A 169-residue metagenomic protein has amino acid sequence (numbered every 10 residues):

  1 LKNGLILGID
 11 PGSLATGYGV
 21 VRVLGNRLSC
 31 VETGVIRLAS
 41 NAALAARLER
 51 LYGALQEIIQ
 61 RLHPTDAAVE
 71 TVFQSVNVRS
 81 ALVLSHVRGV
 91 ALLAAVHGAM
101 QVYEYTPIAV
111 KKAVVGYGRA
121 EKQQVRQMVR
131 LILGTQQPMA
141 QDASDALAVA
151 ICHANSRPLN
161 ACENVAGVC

Functional and structural regions predicted by a protein language model:
L1-C169: Phosphate- and other anionic-substrate recognition elements at nucleic-acid/protein interfaces
